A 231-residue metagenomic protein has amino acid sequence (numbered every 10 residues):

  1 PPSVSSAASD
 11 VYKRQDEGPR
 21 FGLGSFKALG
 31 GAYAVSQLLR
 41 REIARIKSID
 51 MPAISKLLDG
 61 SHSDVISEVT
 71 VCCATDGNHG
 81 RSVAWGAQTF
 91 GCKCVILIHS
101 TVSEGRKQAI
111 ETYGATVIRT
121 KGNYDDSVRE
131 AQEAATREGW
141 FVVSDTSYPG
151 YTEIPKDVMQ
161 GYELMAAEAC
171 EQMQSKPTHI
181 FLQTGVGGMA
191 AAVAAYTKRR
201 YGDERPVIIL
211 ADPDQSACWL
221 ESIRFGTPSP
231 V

Functional and structural regions predicted by a protein language model:
P1-A8, Y12: Single conserved hydrophobic/aromatic residue that forms the stacking wall/gate of nucleotide- or nucleobase-binding
A7, F90, Y113-G114, E138 (+1 more regions): Short, structured coil segments at secondary-structure junctions
D10-V71: Helix-rich "cap/lid" substructures immediately adjacent to catalytic or cofactor-binding pockets
S36-L38, R81-K93, A194-Y201: Alpha-helix C-terminal capping segments
P52-C73, R81-A134, W219-P230: Active-site-proximal loop->helix
V69-T70, F141, H179: Structural motif
D125-E130, P149-V231: Glycine-rich phosphate/pyrophosphate-binding loop at beta-loop-alpha junctions
